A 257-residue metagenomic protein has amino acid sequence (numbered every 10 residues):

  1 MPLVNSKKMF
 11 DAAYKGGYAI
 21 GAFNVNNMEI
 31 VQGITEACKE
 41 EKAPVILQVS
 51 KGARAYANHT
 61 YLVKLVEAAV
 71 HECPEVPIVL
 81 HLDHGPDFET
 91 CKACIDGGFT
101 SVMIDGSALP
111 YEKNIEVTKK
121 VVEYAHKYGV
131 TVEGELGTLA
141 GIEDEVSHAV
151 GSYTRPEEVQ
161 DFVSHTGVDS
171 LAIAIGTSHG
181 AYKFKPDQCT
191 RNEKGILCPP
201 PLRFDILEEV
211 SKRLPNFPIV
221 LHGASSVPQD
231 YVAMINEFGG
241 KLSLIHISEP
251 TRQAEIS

Functional and structural regions predicted by a protein language model:
M1-G21: N-terminal amphipathic alpha-helix/helix-capping segment at the start of soluble metabolic enzymes
S6-F10, M28-Q48, G52, Y61-C73 (+2 more regions): Alpha/beta enzyme core
G21-N27, L80-G85, P218-Y231: Histidine-centered catalytic micro-motifs
A55: Acidic-and-aromatic substrate-binding clefts and catalytic sites of carbohydrate-active enzymes
E72-L80: A glycine-rich helix N-cap at a beta->alpha junction
G195, D205-L244, S248: Glycine/small-residue-rich hydrophobic helix-like segments
I245-S257: Single conserved hydrophobic/aromatic residue that forms the stacking wall/gate of nucleotide- or nucleobase-binding
